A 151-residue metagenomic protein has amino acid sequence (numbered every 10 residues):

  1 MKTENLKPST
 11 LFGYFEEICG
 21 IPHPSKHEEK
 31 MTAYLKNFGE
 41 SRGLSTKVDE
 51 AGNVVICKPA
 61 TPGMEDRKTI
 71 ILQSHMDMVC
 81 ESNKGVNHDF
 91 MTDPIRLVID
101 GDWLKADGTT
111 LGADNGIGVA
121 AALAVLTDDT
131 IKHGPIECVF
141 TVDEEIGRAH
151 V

Functional and structural regions predicted by a protein language model:
K2-K26: N-terminal capping segment at the start of a domain
F12, E16, K36, V119-L126: Predominant activation on well-ordered alpha-helical scaffold segments within soluble catalytic domains
I18-I21, R42, D128-K132: Change "in soluble alpha/beta enzymes" to "in soluble alpha/beta proteins
P24-K68: A non-catalytic alpha/beta surface segment that caps or lines the substrate-entry region of metallo-dependent hydrolase
S25, G112, E144-E145: Gly/Ser/Thr-rich loops at beta-strand to alpha-helix junctions that form or flank small-molecule/cofactor-binding
V54, F140-E144: Conserved glycine-bearing catalytic or ligand-binding loops at nucleotide- and phosphate-handling centers of large
M64-P135, F140: Active-site metal-coordination/substrate-binding segment of hydrolases, especially metallo-dependent peptidases
A149-V151: Conserved small/polar residues in nucleotide/adenosyl-binding loops
